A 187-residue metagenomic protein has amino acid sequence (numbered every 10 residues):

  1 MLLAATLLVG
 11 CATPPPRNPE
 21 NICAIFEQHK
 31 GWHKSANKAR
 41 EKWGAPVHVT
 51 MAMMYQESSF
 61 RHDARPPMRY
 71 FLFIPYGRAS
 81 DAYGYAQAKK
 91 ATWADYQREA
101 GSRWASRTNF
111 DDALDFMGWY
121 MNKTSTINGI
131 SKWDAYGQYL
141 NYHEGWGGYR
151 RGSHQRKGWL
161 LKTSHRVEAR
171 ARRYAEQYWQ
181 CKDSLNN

Functional and structural regions predicted by a protein language model:
M1-A4: Sec-dependent signal peptide recognition, specifically the positively charged N-region followed immediately by
L8-G10: C-terminal motif of bacterial Sec signal peptides marking the signal peptidase cleavage site
A12-Y70, S125-N128, Y178: Export/targeting segments at the very N-terminus of extracytoplasmic proteins
E20-F26, A36-R40, P75-Y83, E99-F110 (+2 more regions): Second-shell loop/turn segments in exported
K30, K34-K38, M51, D115-W119 (+2 more regions): Solvent-exposed, polar/charged alpha-helical surfaces in well-ordered, non-transmembrane soluble domains, broadly
A64-D95, Y139-N141, W159: Short, surface-exposed glycine/acidic/tryptophan-bearing loops
F73-G77, W133-N186: Catalytic and substrate-binding regions of cell-wall glycan-acting enzymes that process beta-1,4-linked
Y85-G137, N141-G148, V167: Alpha-helical segment that forms one wall of the substrate-binding/catalytic cleft in peptidoglycan-active domains
